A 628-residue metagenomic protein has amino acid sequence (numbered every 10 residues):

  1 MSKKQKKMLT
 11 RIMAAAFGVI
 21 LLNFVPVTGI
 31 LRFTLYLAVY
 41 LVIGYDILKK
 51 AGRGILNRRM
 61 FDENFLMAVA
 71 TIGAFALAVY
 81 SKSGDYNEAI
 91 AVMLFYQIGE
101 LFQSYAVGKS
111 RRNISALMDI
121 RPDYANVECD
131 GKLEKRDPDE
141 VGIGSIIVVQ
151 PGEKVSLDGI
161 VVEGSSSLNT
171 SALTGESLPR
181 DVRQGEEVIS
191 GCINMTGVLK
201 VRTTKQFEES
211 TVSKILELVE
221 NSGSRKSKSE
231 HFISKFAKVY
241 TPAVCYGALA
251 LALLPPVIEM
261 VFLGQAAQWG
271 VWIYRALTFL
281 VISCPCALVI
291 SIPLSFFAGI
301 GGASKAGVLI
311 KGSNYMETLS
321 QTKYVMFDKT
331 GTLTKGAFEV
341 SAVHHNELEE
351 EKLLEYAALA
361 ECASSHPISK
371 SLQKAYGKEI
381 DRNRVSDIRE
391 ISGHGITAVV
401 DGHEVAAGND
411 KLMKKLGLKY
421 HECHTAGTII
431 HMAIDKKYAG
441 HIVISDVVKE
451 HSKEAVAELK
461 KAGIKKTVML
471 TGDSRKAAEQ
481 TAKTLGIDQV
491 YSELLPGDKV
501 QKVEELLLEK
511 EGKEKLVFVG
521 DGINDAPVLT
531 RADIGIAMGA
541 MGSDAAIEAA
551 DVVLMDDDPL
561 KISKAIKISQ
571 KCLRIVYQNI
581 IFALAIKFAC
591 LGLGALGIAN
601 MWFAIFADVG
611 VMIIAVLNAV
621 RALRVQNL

Functional and structural regions predicted by a protein language model:
M1-A15, T34, L48-F75, L216-A250 (+5 more regions): Soluble-to-membrane junctions at the N-terminal ends of transmembrane alpha-helices in multi-pass ion-transporting
S2-Y124, K235, P242-A243, V343: Transmembrane helix-loop-helix hairpins at the membrane interface
G29-L37, F61-A68, S81-V92, F232 (+4 more regions): Membrane-water interface of transmembrane alpha-helices in multipass transporters/channels
E63-T71, L173, Y274, C284-A360 (+1 more regions): Conserved catalytic phosphorylation-site environment of P-type ATPases
F65-L66, A91-P151, V182, I310 (+5 more regions): Juxtamembrane coupling segments of multi-pass membrane pumps/enzymes
A116-E209, N314-A357, V399-V400: Conserved cytosolic catalytic loops of P-type ATPases
V340-K466, R475, I487-V503: P-type ATPase nucleotide-binding
G402, T428, I434-Q578: Conserved ATP-binding TGD loop and adjacent catalytic N/P-domain core of P-type ATPases
